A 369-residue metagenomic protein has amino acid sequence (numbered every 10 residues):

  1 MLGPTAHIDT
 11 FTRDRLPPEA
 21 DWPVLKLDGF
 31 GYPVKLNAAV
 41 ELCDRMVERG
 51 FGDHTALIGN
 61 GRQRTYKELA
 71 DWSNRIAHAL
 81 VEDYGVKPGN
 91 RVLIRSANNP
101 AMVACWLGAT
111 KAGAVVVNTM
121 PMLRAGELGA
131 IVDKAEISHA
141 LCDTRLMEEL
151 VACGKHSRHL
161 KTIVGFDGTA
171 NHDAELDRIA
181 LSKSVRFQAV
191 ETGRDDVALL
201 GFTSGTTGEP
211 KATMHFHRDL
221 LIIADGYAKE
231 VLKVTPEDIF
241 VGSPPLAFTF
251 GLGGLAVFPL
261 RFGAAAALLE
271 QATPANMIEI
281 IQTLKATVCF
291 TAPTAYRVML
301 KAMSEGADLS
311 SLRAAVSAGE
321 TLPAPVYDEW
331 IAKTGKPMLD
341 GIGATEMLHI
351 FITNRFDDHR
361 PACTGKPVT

Functional and structural regions predicted by a protein language model:
M1-I8, L107, K111-I179, K285: Structural core segment of the AMP-binding/adenylate-forming
E41-E68, R75, I94: AMP-dependent adenylate-forming
R62-R64, A79-G126, P245: Conserved AMP-binding/adenylate-forming
T65-E68, E191, A198-I222: Conserved AMP-binding A3 loop
G113, L221-I239, L246-V288, A302: Conserved AMP-binding/adenylation subdomain of ANL enzymes
E136-S138, K155-D167, D238-V241, A267 (+2 more regions): Conserved helix-loop-beta element of the AMP-binding
G165, A170-N171, L181-F202, E209 (+1 more regions): Conserved pre-ATP/AMP-binding loop-to-beta segment of ANL
A286-T291, L300-R360: Gly/Ser/Thr-rich phosphate-binding loop
